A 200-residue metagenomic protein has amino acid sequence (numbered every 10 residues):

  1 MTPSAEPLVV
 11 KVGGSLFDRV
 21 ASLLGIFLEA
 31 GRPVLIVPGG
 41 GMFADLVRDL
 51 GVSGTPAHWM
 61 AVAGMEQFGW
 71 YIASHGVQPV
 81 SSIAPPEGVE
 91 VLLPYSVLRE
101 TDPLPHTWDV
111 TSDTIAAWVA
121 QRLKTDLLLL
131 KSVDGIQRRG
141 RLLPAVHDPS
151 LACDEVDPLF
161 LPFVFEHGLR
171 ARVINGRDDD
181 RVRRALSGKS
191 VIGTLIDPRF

Functional and structural regions predicted by a protein language model:
M1-F200: C-terminal catalytic "cap/lid" subdomain
